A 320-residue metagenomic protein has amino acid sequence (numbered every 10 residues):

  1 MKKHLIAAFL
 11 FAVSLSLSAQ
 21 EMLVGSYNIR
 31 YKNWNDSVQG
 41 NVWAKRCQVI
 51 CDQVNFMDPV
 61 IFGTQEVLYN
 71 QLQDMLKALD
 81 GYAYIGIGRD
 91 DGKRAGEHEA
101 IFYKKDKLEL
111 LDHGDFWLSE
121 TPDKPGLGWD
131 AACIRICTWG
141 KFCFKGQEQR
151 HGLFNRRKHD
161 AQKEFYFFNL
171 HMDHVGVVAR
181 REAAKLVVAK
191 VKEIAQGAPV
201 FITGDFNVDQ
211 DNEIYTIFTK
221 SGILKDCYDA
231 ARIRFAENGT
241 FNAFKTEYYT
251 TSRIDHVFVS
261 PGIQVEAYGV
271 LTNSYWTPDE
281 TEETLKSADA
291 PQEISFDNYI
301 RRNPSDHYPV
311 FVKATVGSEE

Functional and structural regions predicted by a protein language model:
M1-E21: Bacterial Sec-dependent N-terminal signal peptides
S18-A78, R89-E97, R150-K158, K185 (+3 more regions): N-terminal, active-site-proximal structural segment of metallo-dependent hydrolase catalytic domains
Y27-I29, E66, L170-M172, G204-F206 (+1 more regions): Active-site metal-binding loops of divalent metal-dependent hydrolases
Y31-G40, L111, V177, F235-N238: Short, solvent-exposed loop/turn elements at domain surfaces
I61-F168, A267-T272: Structured beta-strand-rich core segments of catalytic domains in phosphoester-bond hydrolases
I136-K141, E148, N155-F168, V177-F206 (+1 more regions): His/acidic metal-ligating clusters that form di-metal
V178, K192-V200, V208-E320: Metal-dependent phosphoester-hydrolase catalytic domains
